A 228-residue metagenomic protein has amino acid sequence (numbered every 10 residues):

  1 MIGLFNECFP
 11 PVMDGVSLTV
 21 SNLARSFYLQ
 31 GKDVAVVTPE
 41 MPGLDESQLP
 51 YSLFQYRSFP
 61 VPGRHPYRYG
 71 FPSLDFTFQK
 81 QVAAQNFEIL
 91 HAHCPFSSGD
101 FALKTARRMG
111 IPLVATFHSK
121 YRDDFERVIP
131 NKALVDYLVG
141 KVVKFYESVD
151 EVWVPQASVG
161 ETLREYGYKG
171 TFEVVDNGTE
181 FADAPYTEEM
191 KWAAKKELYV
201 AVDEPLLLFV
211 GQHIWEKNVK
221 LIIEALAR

Functional and structural regions predicted by a protein language model:
M1-R57, A227: N-terminal subdomain of nucleotide-sugar transferases
E40, S158, G178: Carbohydrate-associated surface elements
V61-A92, S98-K104, R108, D136 (+1 more regions): An amphipathic, basic-hydrophobic alpha-helix
R108, V135-E151, Y166: Membrane-proximal helix-turn-helix segments that form the acceptor-binding/catalytic region of lipid-linked
P112-V114, D123-K144: Nucleotide-sugar donor phosphate/pyrophosphate-binding loop at the beta->alpha transition of glycosyltransferases
D176-P185: Short beta-strand->alpha-helix junction loop in the catalytic core of nucleotide-activated group-transfer enzymes
P185-V200: A short helix/loop element that forms part of the nucleotide-sugar donor recognition site in Leloir-type
V200-K217, I223-L226: Conserved donor-binding/catalytic core segment of Leloir-type glycosyltransferases
